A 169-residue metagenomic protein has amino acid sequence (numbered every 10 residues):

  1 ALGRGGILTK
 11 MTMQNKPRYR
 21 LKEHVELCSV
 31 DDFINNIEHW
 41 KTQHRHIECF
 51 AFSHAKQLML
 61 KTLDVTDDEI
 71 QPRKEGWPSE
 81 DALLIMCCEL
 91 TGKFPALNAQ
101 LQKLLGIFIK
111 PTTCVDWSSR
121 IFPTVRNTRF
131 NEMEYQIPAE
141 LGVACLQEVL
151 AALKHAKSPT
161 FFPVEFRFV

Functional and structural regions predicted by a protein language model:
A1-V169: Noncatalytic alpha-helical scaffold of FAD-dependent oxidoreductases
